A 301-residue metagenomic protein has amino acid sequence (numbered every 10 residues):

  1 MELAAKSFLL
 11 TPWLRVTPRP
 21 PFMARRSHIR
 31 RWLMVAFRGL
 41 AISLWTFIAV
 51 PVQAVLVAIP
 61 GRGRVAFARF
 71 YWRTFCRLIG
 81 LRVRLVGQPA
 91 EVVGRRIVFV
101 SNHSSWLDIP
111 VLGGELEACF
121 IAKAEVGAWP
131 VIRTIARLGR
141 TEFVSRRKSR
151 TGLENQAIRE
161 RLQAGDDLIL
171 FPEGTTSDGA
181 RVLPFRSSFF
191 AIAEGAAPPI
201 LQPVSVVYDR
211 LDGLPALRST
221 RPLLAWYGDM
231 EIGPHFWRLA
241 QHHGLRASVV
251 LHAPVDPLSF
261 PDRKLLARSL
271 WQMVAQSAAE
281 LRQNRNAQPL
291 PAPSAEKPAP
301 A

Functional and structural regions predicted by a protein language model:
E2-R84, P291-S294, A299-A301: N-terminal membrane-anchoring alpha-helices
T46-R69, R77-G80, V93-K148: Catalytic core of membrane glycerolipid acyltransferases/transacylases, capturing the structured, soluble-facing
R96-V98, D167-F171, I200, S248: Residue-level preference for the first positions of well-ordered beta-strands
H103-S105, G174-S177, Y208: Short glycine-rich anion-binding loops that position phosphate/pyrophosphate groups of nucleotides and phosphorylated
I132-R133, R147, A180-L265, S269 (+1 more regions): A cross-family acyltransferase "interaction/gating" segment
T141-D167, P172: A membrane-cytosol interface segment of integral membrane proteins
I158-R159, D166-L168, P172-F185, F190: Soluble extracytoplasmic domains of inner/organellar membrane proteins
K264, S269-A301: Cytosolic-facing loops and C-terminal tails of multi-pass membrane proteins
